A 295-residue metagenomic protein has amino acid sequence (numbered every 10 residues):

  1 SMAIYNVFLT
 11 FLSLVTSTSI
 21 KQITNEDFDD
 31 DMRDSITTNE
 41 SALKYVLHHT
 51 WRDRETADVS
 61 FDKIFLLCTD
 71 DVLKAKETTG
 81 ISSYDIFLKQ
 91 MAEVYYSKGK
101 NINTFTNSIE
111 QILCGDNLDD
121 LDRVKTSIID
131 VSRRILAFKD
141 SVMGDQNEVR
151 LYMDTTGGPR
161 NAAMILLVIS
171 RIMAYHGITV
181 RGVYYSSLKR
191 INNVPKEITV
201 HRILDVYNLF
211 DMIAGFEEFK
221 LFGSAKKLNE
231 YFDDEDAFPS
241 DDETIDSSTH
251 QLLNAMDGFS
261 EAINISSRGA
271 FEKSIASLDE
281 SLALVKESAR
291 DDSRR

Functional and structural regions predicted by a protein language model:
S1-R150, I165, R171-R295: Long, low-complexity, Lys/Arg-enriched
M153: Detector for conserved single-position "signature" residues within domains
G157-P159: Hydrophobic/aromatic interaction determinants used to assemble and anchor large protein complexes
A162: Active-site-adjacent loop/helix micro-motif of nuclease/hydrolase catalytic cores
